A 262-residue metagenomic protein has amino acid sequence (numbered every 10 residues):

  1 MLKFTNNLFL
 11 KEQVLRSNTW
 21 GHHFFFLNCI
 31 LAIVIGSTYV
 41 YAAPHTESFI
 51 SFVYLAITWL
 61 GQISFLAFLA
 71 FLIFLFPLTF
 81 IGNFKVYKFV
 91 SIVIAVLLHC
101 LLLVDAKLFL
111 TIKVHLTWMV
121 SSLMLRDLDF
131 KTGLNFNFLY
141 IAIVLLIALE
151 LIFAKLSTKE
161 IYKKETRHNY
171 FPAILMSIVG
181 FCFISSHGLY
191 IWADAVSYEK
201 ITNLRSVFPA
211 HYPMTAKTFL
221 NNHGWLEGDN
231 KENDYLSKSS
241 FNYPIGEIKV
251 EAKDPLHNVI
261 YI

Functional and structural regions predicted by a protein language model:
L2-A216: Transmembrane and membrane-interface helices of multi-pass, inner-membrane envelope-modifying transferases
F208-I262: Soluble catalytic regions of membrane-associated enzymes that act on cell-envelope and secretory-pathway components
